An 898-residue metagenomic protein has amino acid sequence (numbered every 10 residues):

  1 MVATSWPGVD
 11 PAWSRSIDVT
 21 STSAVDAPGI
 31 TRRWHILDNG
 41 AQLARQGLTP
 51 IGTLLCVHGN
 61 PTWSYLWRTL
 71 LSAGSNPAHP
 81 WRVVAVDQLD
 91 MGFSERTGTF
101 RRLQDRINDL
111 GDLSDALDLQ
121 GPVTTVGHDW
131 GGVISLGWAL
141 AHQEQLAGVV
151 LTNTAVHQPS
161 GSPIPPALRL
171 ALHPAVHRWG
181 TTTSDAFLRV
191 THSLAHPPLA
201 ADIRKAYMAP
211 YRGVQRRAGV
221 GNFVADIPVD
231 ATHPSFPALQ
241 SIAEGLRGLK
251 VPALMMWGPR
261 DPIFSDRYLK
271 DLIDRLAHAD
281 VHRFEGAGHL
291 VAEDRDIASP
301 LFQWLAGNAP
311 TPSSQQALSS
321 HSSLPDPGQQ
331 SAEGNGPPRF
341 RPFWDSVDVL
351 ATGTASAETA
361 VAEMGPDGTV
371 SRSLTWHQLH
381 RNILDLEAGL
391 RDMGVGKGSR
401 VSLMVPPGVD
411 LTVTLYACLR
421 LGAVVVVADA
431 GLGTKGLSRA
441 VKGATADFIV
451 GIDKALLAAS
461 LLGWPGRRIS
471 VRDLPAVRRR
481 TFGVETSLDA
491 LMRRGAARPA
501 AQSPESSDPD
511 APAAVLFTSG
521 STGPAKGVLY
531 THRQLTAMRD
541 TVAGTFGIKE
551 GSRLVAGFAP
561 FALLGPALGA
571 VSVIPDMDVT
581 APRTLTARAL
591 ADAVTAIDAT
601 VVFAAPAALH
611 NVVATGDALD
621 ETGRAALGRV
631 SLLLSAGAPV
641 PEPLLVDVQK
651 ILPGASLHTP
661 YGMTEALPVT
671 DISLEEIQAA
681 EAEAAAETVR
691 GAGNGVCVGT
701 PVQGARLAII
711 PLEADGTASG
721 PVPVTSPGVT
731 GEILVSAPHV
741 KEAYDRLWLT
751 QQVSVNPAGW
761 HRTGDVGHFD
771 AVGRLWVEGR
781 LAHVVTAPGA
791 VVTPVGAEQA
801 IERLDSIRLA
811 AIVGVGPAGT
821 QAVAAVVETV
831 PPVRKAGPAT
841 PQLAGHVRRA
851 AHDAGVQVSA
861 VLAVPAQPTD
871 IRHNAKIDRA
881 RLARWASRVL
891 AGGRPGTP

Functional and structural regions predicted by a protein language model:
I17, T22, R32-D38, A360-G394 (+4 more regions): Conserved AMP-binding/adenylate-forming core of the ANL superfamily
A357-T359, G483-V484, D489-F517, P524 (+1 more regions): Conserved pre-ATP/AMP-binding loop-to-beta segment of ANL
S373-H377, S506-S507, A513-D540, V571: Conserved AMP-binding A3 loop
L419, A423-V424, T536-R553, A559-T600 (+1 more regions): Conserved AMP-binding/adenylation subdomain of ANL enzymes
V424-D489, L843: Structural core segment of the AMP-binding/adenylate-forming
I449-I452, V602, A737, E742-A743 (+2 more regions): AMP-binding/adenylate-forming catalytic core of the ANL superfamily
V646-P660, T664-G767, A771-V772, L781-H783: Conserved AMP-binding/adenylate-forming
A811-G814, A824-A825, R848-P898: Conserved C-terminal "lid"/linker of ANL adenylate-forming enzymes
